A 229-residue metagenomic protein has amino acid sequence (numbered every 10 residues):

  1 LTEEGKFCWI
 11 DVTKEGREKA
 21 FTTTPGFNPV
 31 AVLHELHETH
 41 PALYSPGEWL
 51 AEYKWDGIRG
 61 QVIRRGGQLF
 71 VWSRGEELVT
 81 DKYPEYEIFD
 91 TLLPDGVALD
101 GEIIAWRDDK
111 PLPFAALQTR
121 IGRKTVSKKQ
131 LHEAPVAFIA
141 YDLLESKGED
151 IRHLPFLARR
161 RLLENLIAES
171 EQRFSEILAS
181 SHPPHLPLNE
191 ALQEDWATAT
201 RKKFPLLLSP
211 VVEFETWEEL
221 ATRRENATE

Functional and structural regions predicted by a protein language model:
L1-E229: Catalytic cores of nucleic-acid ligases and guanylyltransferases
